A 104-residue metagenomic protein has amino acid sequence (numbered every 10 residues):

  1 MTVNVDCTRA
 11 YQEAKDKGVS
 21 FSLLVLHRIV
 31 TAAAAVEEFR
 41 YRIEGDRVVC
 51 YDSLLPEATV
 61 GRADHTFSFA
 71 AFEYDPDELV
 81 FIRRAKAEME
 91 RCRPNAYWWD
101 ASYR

Functional and structural regions predicted by a protein language model:
M1-Q12, S53-P76: Acyl/amide activation-and-transfer machinery of modular secondary-metabolite enzymes
M1-V19, L23, T31-A34: Small/charged-rich amphipathic helices and low-complexity linkers that mediate inter-subunit docking in large enzyme
V19-P56: Hydrophobic "lid/gating" helix adjacent to the active-site nucleophile that controls access to an acyl-thioester pocket
R62-R104: Helical lid/core segments from catalytic subdomains that handle acyl or acyl-like groups
